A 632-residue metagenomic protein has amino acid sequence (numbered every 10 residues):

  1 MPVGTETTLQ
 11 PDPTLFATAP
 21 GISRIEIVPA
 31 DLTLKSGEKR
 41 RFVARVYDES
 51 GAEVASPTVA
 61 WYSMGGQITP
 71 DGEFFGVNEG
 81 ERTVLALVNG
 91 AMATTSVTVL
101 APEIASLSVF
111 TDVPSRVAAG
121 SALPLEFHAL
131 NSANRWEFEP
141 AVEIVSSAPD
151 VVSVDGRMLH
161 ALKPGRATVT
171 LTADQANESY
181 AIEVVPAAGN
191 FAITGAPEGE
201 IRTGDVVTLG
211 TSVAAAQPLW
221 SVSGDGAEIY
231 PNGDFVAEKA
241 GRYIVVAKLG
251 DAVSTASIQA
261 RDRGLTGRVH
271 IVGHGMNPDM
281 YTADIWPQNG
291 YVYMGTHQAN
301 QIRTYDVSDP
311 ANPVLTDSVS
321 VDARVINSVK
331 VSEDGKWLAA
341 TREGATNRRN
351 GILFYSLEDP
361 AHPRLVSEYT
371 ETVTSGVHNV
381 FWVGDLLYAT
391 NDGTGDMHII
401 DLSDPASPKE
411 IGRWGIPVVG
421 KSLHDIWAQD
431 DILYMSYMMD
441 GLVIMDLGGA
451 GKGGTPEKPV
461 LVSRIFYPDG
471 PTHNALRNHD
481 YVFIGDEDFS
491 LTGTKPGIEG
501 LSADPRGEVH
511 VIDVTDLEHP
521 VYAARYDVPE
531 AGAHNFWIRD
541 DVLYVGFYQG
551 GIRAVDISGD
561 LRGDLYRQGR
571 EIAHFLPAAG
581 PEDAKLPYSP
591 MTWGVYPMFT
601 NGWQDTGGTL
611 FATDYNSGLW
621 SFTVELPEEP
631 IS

Functional and structural regions predicted by a protein language model:
P2-G264: Extracytoplasmic soluble-region selector
E238-S632: Feature marking well-ordered beta-strand scaffolds used for ligand recognition
